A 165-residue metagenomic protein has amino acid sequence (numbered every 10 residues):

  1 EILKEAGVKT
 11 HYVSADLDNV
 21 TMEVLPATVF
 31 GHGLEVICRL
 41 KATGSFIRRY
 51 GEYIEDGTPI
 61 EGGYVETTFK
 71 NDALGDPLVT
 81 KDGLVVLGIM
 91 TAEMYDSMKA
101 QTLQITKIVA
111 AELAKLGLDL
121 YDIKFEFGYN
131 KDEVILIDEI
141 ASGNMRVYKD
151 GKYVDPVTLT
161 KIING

Functional and structural regions predicted by a protein language model:
E1-F69: Active-site loop/lid in soluble adenylation, ligation, and acyl-transfer enzymes
H11-L17, A114-G128: A short glycine-rich, hydrophobically flanked beta-strand micro-motif that places a catalytic Asp/Glu for divalent metal
C38, L120-E139: Conserved metal-phosphate-binding beta-hairpin within the catalytic cores of diverse ATP-dependent phosphoryl-transfer
D72-Q101: Short histidine-centered catalytic/ligand-binding loop motif
M90-Y121: A long amphipathic alpha-helix within ATP-dependent nucleotide-binding catalytic cores
E139-G165: C-terminal helix-cap and adjacent tail motif
